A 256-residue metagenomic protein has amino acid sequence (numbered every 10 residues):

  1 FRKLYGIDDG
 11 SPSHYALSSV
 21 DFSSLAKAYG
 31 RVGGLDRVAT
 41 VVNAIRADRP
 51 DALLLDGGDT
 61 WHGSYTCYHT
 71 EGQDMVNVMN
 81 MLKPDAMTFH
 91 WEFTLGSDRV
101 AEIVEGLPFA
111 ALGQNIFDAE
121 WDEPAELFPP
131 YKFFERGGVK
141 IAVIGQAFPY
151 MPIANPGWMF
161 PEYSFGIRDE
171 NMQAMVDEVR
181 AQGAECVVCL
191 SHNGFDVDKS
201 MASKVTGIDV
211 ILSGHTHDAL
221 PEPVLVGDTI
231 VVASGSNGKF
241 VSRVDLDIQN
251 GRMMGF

Functional and structural regions predicted by a protein language model:
F1-F256: Acidic, metal/ion-coordinating pockets
